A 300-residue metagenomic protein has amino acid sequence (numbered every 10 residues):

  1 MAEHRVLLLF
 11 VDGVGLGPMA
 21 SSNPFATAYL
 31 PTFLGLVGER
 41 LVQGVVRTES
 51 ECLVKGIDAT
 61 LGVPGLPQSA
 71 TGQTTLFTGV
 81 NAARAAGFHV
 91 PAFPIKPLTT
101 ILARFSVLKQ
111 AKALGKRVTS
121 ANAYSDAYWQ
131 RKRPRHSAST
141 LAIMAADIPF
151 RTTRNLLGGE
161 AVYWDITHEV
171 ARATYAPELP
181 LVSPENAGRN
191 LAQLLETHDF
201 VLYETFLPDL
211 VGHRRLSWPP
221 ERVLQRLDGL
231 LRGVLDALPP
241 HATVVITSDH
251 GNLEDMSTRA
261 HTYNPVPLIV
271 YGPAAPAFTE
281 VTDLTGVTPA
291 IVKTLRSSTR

Functional and structural regions predicted by a protein language model:
M1-R300: Feature captures the catalytic ectodomains and active-site-proximal regions of enzymes that hydrolyze or transfer
